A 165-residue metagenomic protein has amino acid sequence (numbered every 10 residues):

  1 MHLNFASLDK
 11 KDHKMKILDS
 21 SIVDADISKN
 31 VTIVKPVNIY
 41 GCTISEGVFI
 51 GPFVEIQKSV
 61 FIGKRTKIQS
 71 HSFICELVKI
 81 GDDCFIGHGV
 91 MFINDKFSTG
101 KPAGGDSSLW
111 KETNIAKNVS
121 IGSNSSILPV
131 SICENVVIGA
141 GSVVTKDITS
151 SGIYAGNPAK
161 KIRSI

Functional and structural regions predicted by a protein language model:
L3-V23, K35-I132, N157-P158, I162-I165: Flexible, glycine/small-residue-enriched loop-and-beta-strand segment within the central core of proteins
S28: Conserved tryptophan-centered aromatic signature that marks the ligand-binding surface of SH3 and related Trp-rich
K64, S151-G152: Sparse recognition of residues in long alpha-helices and their boundaries
T99, S150-S151: Short glycine/proline-enriched, acidic/aromatic patches that form the donor-sugar handling elements
C133-D147, I153: C-terminal/domain-terminus segments
